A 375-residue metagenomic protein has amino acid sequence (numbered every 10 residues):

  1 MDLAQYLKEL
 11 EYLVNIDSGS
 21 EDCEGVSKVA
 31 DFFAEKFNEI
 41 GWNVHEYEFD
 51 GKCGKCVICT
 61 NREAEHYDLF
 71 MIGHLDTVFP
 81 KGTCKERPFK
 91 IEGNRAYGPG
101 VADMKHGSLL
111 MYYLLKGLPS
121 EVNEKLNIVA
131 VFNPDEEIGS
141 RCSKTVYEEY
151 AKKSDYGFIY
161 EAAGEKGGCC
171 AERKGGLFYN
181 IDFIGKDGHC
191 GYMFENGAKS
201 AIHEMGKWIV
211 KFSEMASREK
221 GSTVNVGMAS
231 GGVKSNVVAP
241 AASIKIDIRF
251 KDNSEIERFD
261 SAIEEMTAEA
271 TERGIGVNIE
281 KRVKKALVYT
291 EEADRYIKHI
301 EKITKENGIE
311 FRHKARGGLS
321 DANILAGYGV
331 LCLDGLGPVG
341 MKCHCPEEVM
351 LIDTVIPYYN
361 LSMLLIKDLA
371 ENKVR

Functional and structural regions predicted by a protein language model:
M1-Y97, K302-T304: Acidic/His- and Gly-rich active-site-bordering loop/insert found across diverse amide/peptide-bond hydrolases
S18, D50, A162-A163, A171 (+2 more regions): Metal-dependent amide/peptide-bond hydrolase catalytic core, centered on the "pita-bread" metallohydrolase fold
S20-C23, V78-F79, K105, D135-I138 (+3 more regions): Short, small-residue-enriched loops and turns at beta-alpha junctions that line or gate enzyme active sites
H66-F132, I138, P346, L351-Y358: Active-site metal-coordination/substrate-binding segment of hydrolases, especially metallo-dependent peptidases
D68-F70, A96, D155-I159, N180 (+1 more regions): Short glycine-aspartate micro-motif
I72-G73, V131-N133, G157-E161, D182-I184 (+1 more regions): Short beta-strand segments
M104-K174, S217, A370, V374-R375: Acidic/histidine-rich catalytic neighborhood of metal-dependent amide-processing enzymes
